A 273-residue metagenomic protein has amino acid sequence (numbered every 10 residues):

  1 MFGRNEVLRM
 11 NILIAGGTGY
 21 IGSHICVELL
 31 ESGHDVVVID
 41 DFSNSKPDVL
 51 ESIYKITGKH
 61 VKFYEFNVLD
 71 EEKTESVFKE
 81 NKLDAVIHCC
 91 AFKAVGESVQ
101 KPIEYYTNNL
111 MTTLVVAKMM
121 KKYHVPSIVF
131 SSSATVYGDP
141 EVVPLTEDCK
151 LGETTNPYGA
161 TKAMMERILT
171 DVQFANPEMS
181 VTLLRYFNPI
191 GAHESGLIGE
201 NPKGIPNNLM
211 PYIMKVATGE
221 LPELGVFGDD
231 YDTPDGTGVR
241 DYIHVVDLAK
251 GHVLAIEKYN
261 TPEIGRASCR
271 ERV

Functional and structural regions predicted by a protein language model:
N5-A192: N-terminal Rossmann-like NAD(P)+-binding domain of SDR-like oxidoreductases, especially those catalyzing
P140-E141, C149, G228-Y231, V273: Short, well-ordered turn and helix-capping elements at secondary-structure junctions
V143, L224, A267-S268: A broad, low-specificity signal marking well-ordered, structured residues that form hydrophobic/aromatic
T170-E257: NAD(P)-dependent short-chain dehydrogenase/reductase
N260: Phosphate-sensing "switch" segment of ASCE/P-loop ATPases
I264-V273: Residue-level detector of conserved catalytic or cofactor/ligand-binding positions in enzyme active sites
